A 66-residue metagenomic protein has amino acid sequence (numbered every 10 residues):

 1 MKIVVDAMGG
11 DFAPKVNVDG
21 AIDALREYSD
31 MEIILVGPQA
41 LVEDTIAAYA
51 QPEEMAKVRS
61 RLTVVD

Functional and structural regions predicted by a protein language model:
M1-D66: Contiguous, glycine/small-aliphatic-enriched amphipathic segments in soluble metabolic enzymes
